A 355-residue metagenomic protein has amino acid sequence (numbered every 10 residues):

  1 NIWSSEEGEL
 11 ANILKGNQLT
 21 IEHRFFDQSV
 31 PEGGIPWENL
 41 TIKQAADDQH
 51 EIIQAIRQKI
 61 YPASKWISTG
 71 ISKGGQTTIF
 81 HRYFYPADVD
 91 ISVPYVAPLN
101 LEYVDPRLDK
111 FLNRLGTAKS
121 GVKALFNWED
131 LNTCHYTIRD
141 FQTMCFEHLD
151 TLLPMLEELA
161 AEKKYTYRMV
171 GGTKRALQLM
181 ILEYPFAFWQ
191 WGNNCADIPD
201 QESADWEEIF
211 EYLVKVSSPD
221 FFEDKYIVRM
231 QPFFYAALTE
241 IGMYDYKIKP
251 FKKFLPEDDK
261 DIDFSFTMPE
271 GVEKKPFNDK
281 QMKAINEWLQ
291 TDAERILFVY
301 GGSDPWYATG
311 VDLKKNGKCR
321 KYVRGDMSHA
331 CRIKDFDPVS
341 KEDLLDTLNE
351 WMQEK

Functional and structural regions predicted by a protein language model:
N1-Q44, G271-R295, G302-P305, G310-L313: N-terminal cap/lid subdomain of alpha/beta-hydrolase-fold enzymes
L14-Q18, A63-K65, A87-D90, A293-R295 (+1 more regions): Loop/turn elements at helix/coil->beta-strand transitions in domains of secreted/extracellular proteins
W37-K59: Alpha/beta-hydrolase active-site loop
Y61-S72: Alpha/beta-hydrolase fold nucleophile elbow
K73-P86, S92, L99: Short glycine-enriched nucleophile-adjacent loop and the immediately C-terminal alpha-helix near the catalytic center
D88-Y167: A catalytic-pocket lid/entrance helix-loop region that shapes and gates access to the active site across common
L153-F277: Alpha/beta-hydrolase fold active-site neighborhood
G325-K355: Catalytic active-site module of serine/aspartate enzymes centered on a nucleophile-bearing elbow/loop
